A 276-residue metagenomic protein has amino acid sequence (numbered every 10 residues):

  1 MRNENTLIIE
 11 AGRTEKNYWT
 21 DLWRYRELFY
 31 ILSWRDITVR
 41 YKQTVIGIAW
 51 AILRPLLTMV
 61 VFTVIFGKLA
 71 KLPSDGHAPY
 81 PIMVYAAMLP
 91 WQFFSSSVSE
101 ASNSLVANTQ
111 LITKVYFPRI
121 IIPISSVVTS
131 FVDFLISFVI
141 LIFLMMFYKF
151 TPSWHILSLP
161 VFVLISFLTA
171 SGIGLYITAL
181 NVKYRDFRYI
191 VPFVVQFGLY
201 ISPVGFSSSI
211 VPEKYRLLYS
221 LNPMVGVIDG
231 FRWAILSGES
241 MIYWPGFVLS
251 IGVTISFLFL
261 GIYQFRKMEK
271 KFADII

Functional and structural regions predicted by a protein language model:
M1-I276: Hydrophobic transmembrane alpha-helices and immediately adjacent juxtamembrane helices of multi-pass inner-membrane
